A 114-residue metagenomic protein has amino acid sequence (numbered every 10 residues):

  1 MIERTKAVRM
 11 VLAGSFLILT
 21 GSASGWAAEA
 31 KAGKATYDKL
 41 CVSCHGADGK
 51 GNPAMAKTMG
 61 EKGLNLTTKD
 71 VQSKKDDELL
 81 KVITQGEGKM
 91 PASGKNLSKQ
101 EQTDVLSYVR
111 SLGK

Functional and structural regions predicted by a protein language model:
I2, D38-G46, L64-Q72: Phosphate-binding glycine-rich loops and adjacent basic patches that engage nucleotide phosphates, nucleic-acid
I2-L12: Bacterial N-terminal signal peptides that target proteins for export
V11-L12, S24, A30, D48 (+1 more regions): Hydrophobic alpha-helical segments
L19-T36, K74: Electrostatic cytochrome c docking/interface patches
A30-E61, E87-P91, S111-K114: Periplasmic/extracellular electron-transfer cofactor-ligation site, primarily the c-type cytochrome heme-c attachment
K57-N65, K69, E78, V82-G113: Axial heme c-ligation environment in periplasmic c-type cytochrome domains
